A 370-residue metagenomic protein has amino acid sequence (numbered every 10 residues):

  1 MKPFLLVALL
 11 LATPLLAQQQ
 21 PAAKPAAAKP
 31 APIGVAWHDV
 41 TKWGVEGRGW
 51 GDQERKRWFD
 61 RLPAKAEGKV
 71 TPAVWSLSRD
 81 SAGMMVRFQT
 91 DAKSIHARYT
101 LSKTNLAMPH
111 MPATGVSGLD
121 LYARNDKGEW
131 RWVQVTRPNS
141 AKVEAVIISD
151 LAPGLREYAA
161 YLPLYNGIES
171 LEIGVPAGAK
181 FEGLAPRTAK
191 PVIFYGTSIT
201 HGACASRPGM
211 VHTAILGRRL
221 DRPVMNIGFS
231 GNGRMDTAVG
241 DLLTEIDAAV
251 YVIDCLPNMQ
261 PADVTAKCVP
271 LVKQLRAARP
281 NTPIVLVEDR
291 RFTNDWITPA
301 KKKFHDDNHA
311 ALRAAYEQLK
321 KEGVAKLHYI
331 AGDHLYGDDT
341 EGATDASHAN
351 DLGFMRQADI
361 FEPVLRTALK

Functional and structural regions predicted by a protein language model:
K2, L6, L10, L15-P191 (+1 more regions): N-terminal secretory targeting modules
A107-P112, G202-M210, K302-D306: Glycine- and acidic-residue-enriched helix-capping/strand-helix junction motifs
A189-T213: Catalytic nucleophile-elbow at a beta strand-turn-alpha helix junction centered on a G-D-S/GDSL motif, marking
Y195-T197, I227-S230, I253-N258, V287-R291 (+1 more regions): Active-site-proximal beta-strand/loop segments in catalytic clefts of secreted hydrolases
C204, L216, G233-A278, D289-W296: Oxyanion-hole/transition-state-stabilizing segment in secreted/luminal serine hydrolases and related acyltransferases
T213-N226, E317: Short helix-loop-beta junction
T244-E245, R290-K370: Catalytic His-Asp segment of secreted/periplasmic serine-dependent ester chemistry enzymes
